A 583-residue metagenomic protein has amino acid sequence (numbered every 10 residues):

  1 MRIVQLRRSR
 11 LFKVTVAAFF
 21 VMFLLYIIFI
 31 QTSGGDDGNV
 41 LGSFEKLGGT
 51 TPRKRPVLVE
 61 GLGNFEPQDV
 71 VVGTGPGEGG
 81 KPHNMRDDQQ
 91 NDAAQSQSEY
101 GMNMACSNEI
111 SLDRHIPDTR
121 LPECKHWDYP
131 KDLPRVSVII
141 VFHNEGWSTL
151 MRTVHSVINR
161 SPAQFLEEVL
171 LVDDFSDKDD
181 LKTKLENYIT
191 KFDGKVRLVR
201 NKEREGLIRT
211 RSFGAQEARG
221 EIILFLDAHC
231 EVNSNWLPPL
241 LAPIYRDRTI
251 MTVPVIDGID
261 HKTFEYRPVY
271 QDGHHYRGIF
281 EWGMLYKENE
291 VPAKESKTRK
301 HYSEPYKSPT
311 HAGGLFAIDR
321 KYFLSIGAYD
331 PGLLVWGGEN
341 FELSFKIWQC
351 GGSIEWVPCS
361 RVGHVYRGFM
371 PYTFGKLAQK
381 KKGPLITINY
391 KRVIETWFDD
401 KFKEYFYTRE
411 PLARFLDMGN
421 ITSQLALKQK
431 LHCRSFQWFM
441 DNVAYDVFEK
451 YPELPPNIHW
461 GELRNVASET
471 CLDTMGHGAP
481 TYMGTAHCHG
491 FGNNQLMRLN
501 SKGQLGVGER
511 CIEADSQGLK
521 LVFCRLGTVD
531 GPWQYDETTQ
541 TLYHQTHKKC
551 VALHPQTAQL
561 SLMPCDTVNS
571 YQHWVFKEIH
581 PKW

Functional and structural regions predicted by a protein language model:
M1-T51: N-terminal signal-anchor transmembrane helix specifying type II single-pass membrane topology of secretory-pathway
P134-I139, E168, E342: Cell-envelope/extracellular polymer assembly enzymes that use nucleotide-activated donors
I158-R200: Acidic donor-binding segment of Leloir-type glycosyltransferases
K202-A218: Glycine-rich, basic loop-to-helix element that forms the pyrophosphate-binding segment of sugar-nucleotide handling
I208, L285-A317: A recurrent flexible, glycine/aromatic-enriched loop bordering the glycosyltransferase active site that acts as
I223: Short aromatic/hydrophobic "clamp" motif used to bind/position activated sugar donors
E231, N235-E288, S353: Conserved donor NDP-sugar-binding/catalytic core segment of glycosyltransferases
E449-W583: Lectin-like carbohydrate-binding module/patch detector with strong preference for beta-trefoil
